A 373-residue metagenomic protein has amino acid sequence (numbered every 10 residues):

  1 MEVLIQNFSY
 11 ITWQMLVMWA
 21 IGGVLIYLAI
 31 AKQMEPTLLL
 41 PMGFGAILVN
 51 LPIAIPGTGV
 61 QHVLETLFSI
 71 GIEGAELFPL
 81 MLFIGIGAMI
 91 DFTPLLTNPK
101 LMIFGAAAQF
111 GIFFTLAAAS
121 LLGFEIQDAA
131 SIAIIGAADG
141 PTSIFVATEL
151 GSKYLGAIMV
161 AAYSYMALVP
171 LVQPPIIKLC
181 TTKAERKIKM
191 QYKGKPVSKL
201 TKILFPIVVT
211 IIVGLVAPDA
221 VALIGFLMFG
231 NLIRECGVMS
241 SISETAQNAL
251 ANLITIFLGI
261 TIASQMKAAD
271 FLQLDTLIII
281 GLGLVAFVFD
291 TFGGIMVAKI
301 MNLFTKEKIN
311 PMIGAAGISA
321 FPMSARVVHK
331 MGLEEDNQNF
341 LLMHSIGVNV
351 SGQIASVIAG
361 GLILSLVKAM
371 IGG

Functional and structural regions predicted by a protein language model:
M1-L64: N-terminal alpha-helical transmembrane segments of multi-pass membrane transport and channel/translocase proteins
Q6-M18, T66-L82, D128-G136, Y163 (+3 more regions): Structural signature of hydrophobic alpha-helical transmembrane segments
L25, L48, I72-L96, G230-I233 (+1 more regions): Hydrophobic transmembrane alpha-helices of secondary-active transporters and Na+-translocating membrane complexes
I70, A75, I84-M89, F104-F114 (+4 more regions): Alpha-helical membrane segments and immediately flanking helix-loop junctions that form or couple to the substrate/ion
L95-L116, K267-G294, S345, N349: Entry/N-cap segments of selected transmembrane alpha helices and their immediately preceding amphipathic helices
K153-L171, I280-F289, I313-A316: Alpha-helical transmembrane segments
S164-V238: Membrane-embedded hairpin module used as a gating/binding unit in multi-pass transport and secretion proteins
V209-V297: Transmembrane helical segments that form the transport core of multi-pass membrane transport proteins
